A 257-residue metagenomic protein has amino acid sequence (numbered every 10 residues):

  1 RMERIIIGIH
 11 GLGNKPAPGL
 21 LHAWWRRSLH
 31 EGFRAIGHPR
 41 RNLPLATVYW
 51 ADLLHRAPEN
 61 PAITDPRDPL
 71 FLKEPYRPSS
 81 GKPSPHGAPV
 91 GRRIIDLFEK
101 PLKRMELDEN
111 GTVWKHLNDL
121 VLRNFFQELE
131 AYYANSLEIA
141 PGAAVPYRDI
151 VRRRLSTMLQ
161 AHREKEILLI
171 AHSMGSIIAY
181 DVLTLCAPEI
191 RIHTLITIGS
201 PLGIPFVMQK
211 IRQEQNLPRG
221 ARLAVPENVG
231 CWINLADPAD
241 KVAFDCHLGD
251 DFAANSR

Functional and structural regions predicted by a protein language model:
R1-A51, H55-A62, K100-I170, M174-R257: Lipid deacylating catalytic domains
N42-I95: N-terminal accessory alpha/beta regions
